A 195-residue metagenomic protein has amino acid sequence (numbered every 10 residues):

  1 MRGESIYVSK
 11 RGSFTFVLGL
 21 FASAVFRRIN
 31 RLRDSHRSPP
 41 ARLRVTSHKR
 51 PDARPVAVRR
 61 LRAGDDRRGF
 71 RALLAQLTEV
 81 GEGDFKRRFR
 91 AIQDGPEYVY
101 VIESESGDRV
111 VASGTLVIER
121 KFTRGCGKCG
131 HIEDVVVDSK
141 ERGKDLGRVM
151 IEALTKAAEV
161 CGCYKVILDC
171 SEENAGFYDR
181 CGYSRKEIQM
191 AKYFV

Functional and structural regions predicted by a protein language model:
S47-R87: Short amphipathic alpha-helix that is part of the acyltransferase structural core
V56, G107-S113, G130: Glycine-rich phosphate/pyrophosphate-binding loop shared by adenosine-nucleotide-utilizing enzymes
R90-V101, H131, Q189: A short helix-loop-beta-strand connector motif used in the catalytic cores of GNAT acetyltransferases and, in some
G95, G114-R124: A conserved beta-strand-loop-helix scaffold within acyl/acetyltransferase catalytic domains
V101, R109-I118, V136: Conserved beta-strand in the GNAT
V137, G143-K156: Conserved acetyl-CoA-binding loop-helix of GNAT-fold acetyltransferases
A158-C170: Conserved GNAT acetyl-CoA-binding A-motif
I167-G176, A191-V195: Conserved beta-strand-loop-alpha-helix junction that forms the acyl-donor binding cleft
